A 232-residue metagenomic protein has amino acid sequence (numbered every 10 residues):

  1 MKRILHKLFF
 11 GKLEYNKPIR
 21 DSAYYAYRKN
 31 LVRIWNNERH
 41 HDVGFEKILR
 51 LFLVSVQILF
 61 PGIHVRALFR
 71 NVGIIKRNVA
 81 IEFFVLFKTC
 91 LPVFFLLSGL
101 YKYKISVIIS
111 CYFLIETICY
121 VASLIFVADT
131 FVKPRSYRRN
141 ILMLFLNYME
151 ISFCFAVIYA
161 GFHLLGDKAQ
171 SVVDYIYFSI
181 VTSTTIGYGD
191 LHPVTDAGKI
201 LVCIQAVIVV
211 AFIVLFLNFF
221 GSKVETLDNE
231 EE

Functional and structural regions predicted by a protein language model:
M1-A80, V93: N-terminal juxtamembrane cytosolic/stromal segments of multi-pass membrane proteins
K2-L5, V107, A122-D129, V157-G166 (+1 more regions): Juxtamembrane/interface segments at transmembrane-helix termini
A67-F87, S136-E150, D196: Loop-to-transmembrane boundary segments
V85-L96, S110, Q170-N229: Pore domain of cation channels
T89-L124: Hydrophobic alpha-helical membrane-embedded segments
C111, I115-Y120, L124, I151 (+3 more regions): Alpha-helical transmembrane segments of polytopic integral membrane proteins, especially the permease/helical cores
Y120-F162: Pore-domain transmembrane helices of cation channels
L146-I180, A197: Outer-pore turret/helix-boundary of cation channels
